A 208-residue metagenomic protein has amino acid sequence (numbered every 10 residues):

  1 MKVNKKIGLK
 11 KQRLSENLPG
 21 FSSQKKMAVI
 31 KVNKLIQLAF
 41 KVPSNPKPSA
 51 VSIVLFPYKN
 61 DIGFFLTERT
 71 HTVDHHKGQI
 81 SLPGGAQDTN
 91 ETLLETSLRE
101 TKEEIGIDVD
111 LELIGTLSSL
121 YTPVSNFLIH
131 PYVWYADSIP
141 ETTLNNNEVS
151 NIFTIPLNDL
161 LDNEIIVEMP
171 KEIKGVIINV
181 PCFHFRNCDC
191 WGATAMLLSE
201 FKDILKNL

Functional and structural regions predicted by a protein language model:
M1-S81, G85-I139, K171, V176-L208: N-terminal leader/linker segments that precede catalytic domains of diphosphate-processing enzymes
L144-H184: NUDIX/MutT-family hydrolases
